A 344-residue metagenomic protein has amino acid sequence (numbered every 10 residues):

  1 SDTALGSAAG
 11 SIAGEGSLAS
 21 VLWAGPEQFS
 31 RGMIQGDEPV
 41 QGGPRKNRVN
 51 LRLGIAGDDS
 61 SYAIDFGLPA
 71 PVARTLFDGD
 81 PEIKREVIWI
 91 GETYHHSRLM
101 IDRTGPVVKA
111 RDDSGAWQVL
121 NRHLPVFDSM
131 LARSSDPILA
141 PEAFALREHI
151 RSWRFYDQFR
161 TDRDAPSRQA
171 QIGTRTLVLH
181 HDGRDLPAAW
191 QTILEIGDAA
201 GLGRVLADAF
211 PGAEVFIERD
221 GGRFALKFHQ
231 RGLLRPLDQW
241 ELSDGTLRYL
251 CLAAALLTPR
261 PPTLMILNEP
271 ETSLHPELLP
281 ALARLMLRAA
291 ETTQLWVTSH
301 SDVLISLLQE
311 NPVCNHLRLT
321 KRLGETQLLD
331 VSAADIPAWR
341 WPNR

Functional and structural regions predicted by a protein language model:
S1-P71: Conserved P-loop NTP-binding catalytic core
D2-T3, S7-G10, L146-S152, W190 (+2 more regions): Short, Φ-rich (hydrophobic/aromatic) sequence segments
N50-I196, A200, R204: Electropositive, glycine-dotted interaction segments that contact anionic polymers or phosphate-rich ligands
I64, N268, T298: Conserved RecA-like P-loop NTPase ATPase core
V87-Y94, D113, F228-G232, D330-A334: Secondary-structure transition/turn motif
R204-A207, P211-L257, L264-P280, Q327: Conserved ABC ATPase signature
P259-P261, E291-T292: Short loop/turn elements that form and flank the Walker-type P-loop nucleotide-binding site in RecA-like NTPase cores
P280-R344: C-terminal lobe/lid and adjacent interdomain/linker elements of RecA-like ASCE P-loop ATPase modules
